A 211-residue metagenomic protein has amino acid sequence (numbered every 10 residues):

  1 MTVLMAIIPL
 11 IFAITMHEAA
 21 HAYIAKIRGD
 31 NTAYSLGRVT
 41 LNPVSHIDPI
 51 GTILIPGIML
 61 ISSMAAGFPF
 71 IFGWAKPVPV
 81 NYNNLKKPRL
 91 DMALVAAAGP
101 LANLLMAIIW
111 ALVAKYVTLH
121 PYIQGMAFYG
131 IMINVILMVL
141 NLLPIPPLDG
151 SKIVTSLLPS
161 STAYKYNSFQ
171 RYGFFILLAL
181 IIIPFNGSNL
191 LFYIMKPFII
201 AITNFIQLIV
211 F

Functional and structural regions predicted by a protein language model:
M1-F211: Hydrophobic transmembrane alpha-helices and their immediate loop junctions in multi-pass integral membrane proteins
